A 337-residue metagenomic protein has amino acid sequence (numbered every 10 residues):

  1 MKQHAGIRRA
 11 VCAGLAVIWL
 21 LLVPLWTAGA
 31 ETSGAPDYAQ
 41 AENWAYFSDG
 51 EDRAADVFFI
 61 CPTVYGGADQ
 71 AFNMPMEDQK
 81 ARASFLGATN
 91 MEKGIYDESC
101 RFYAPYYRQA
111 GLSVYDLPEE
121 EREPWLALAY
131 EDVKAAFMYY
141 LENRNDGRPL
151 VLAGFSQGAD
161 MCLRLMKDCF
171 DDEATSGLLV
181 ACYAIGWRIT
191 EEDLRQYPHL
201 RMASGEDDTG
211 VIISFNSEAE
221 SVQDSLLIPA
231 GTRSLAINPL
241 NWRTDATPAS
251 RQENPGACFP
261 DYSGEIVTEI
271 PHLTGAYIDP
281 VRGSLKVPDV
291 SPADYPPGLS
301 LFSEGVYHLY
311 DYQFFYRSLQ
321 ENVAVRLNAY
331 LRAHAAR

Functional and structural regions predicted by a protein language model:
Q3-L15: Bacterial N-terminal signal peptides that target proteins for export
A13-P24: Bacterial N-terminal signal peptides
P24-A30: Sec-dependent signal peptide cleavage junction
P36-A104: Short, surface-exposed "cap/lid" segments of acyl-processing enzymes
D56-I60, F102-Y106, V151-L152, A181-A184 (+1 more regions): Structural recognition of the beta-strand scaffold that forms the well-ordered cores of secreted hydrolase catalytic
A129-D146, D168-A329, A333-R337: Surface cap/lid and interfacial helix-loop subdomains adjacent to catalytic sites that gate substrate access
N145-G154: Alpha/beta-hydrolase fold nucleophile elbow
G154-G158, C162: Gly/Ala-rich beta-loop-alpha elbow adjacent to hydrolase catalytic centers
